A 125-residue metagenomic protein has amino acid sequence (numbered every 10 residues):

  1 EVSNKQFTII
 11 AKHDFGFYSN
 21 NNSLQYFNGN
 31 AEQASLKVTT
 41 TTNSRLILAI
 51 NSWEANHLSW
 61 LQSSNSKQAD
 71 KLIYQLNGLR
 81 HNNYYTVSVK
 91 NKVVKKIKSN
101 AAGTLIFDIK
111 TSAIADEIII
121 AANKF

Functional and structural regions predicted by a protein language model:
V2-K37, T42-I47, L58, K98-F125: C-terminal beta-strand-rich structural cap/linker in extracellular carbohydrate-active enzymes
V38-T40, S52-E54, S64-K67, I97: A short linear-motif detector with a strong N-terminal bias
N43, W53-A55, S88-V94: Change "in extracellular beta-sheet-rich domains … of secreted and cell-surface proteins" to "in beta-sheet-rich domains
S44-L48, E54-L61, D70-L72: Short beta-strands within extracellular/lumenal beta-sheet-rich domains
S63-N82: Surface-exposed beta-strand/loop patches in extracellular or lumenal glycoproteins
N83-V87: Short beta-strand segments enriched for Tyr within beta-sheet-rich domains, predominantly fibronectin type III
